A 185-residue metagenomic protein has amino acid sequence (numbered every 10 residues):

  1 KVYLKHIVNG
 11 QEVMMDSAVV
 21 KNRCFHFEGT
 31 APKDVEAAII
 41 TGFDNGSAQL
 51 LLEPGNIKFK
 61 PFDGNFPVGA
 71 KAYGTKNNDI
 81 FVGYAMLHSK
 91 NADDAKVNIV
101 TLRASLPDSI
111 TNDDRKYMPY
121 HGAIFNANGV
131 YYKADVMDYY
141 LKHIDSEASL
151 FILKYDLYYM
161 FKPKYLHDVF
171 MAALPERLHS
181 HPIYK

Functional and structural regions predicted by a protein language model:
K1-A134: A non-transmembrane, solvent-exposed segment enriched in polar/low-complexity residues
Y132, V136, P163-P175: Alpha-helical repeat scaffolds
Y139: Conserved functional acidic sites
K142, S146, E176-Y184: Short solvent-exposed coil/turn linkers within tandem alpha-helical repeat scaffolds
D145-D156: Amphipathic alpha-helical repeat scaffolds of TPR domains
L150, K164-D168, Y184: Conserved positions within tetratricopeptide repeat
L157-F161: Short coil/turn linking the two alpha-helices of tandem helical-hairpin repeats
